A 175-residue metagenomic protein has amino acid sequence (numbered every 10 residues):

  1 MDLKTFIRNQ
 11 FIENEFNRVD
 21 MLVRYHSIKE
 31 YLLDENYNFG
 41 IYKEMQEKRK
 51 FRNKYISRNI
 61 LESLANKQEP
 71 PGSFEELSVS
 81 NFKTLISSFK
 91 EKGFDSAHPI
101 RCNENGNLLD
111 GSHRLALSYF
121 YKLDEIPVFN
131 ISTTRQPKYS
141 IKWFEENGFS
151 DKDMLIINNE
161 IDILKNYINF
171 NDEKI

Functional and structural regions predicted by a protein language model:
M1-F74, K174-I175: Glycine-rich short-loop/terminal segments
F51-L109: Short alpha-helix boundary/capping and kink motifs at helix termini
C102, I131-S132: Residue-level "edge-of-site" marker
N105-Y121: A sequence-level detector for short glycine-anchored, His/Arg-bearing signature motifs that mark catalytic or binding
I126-N130: Short hydrophobic alpha-helical runs that function as membrane-insertion/retention elements
T134-I175: Amphipathic, charge-rich alpha-helical segments that serve as recognition/docking helices
